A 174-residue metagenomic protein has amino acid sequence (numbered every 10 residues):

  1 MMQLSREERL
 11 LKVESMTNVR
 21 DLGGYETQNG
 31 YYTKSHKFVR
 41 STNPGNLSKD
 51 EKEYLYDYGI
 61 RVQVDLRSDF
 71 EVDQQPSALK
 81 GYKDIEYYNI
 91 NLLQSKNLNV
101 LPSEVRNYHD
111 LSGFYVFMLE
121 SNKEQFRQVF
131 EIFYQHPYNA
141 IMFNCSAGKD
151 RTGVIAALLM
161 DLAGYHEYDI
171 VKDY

Functional and structural regions predicted by a protein language model:
M1-M142, V154-Y174: Cys-dependent protein tyrosine phosphatase-like superfamily
A147, R151-T152: Ser/Thr-glycine-rich phosphate-binding loops at phosphate-binding pockets of nucleotides, nucleotide cofactors
